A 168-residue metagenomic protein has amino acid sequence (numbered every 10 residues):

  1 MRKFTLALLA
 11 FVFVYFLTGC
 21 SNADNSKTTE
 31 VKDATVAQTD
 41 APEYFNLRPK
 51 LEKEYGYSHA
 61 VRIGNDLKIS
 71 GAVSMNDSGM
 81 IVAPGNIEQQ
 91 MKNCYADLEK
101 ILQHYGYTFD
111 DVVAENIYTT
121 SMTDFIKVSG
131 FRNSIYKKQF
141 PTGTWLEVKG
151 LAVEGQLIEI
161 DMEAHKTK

Functional and structural regions predicted by a protein language model:
M1-F4: Positively charged n-region of N-terminal signal peptides that target proteins for export
A7-F16: Bacterial N-terminal signal peptides
L17-K92, K100-Y105, D110, T119-K168: N-terminal presequence-like segments and the immediate start of the first folded domain
D97: Short, conserved SAM-binding segment of the class I
